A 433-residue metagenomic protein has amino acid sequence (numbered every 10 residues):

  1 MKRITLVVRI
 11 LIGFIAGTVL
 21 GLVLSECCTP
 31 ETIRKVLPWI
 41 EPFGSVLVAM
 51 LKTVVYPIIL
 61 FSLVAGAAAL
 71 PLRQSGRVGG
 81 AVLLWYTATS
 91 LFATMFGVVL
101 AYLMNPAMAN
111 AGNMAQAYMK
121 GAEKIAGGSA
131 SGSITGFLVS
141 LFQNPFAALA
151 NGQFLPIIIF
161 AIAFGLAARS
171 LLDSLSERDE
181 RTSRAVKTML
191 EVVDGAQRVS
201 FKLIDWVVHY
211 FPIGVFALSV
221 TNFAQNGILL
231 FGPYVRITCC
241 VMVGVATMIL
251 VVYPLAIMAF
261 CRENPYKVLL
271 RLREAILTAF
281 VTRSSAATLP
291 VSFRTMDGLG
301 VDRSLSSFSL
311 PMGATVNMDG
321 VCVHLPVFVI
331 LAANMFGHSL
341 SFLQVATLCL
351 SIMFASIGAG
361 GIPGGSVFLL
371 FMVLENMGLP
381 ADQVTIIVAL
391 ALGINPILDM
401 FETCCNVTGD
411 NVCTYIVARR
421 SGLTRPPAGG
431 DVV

Functional and structural regions predicted by a protein language model:
K2-R3, V7-L11, T18-V23, T29 (+2 more regions): Signature of multi-pass transmembrane helix bundles
T32-W39, G76, I228-R236, N264-R273 (+2 more regions): Membrane-water interface of transmembrane alpha-helices in multipass transporters/channels
P38-A49, R77, A81, S140 (+8 more regions): Short amphipathic alpha-helical coupling elements at transmembrane boundaries
V46, V82-T87, A163, L218 (+8 more regions): Transmembrane helix-bundle signature of multi-pass membrane transporters/permeases
Q74-A81, G298-A314, F342-L343, A381-I387 (+1 more regions): Membrane-interface alpha-helices at helix entry/exit sites of multi-pass transporters
A88-Q116, C240-A279, S284-T288, G320 (+4 more regions): Transmembrane alpha-helices that form the ion-translocation and gating core of multi-pass ion transport proteins
L269-L325, M353-V367, I394-I416: Alpha-helical membrane segments and immediately flanking helix-loop junctions that form or couple to the substrate/ion
P326-V433: Transmembrane alpha-helical segments and their short flanking loops that form helix-hairpins/helix-helix interfaces
